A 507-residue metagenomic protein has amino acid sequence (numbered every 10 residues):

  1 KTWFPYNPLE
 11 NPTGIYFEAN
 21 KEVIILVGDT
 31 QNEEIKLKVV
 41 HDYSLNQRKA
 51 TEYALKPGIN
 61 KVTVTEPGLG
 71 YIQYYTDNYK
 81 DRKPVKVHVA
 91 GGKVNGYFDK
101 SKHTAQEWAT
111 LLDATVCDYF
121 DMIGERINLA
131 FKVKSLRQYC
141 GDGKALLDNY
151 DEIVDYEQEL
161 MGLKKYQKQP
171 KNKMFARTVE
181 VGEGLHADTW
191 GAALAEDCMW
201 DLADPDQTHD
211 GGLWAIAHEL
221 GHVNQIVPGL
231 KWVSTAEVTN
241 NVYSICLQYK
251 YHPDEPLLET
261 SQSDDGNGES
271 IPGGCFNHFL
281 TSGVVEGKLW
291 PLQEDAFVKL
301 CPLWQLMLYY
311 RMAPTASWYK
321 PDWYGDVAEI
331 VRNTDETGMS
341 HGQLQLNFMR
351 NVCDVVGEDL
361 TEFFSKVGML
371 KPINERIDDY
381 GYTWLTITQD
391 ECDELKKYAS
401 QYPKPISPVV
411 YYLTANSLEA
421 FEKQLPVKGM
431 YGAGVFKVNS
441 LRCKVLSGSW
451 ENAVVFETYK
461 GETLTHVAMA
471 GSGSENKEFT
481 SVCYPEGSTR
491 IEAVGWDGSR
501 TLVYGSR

Functional and structural regions predicted by a protein language model:
K1-Y97, N439-R507: Beta-strand-enriched, solvent-exposed domains that form extended recognition/catalytic surfaces
W3-L9, E52-L55, K100-A114, Q343-N347: Short linear interaction motifs
N20, R126, E159-Q167, H252 (+4 more regions): Glycine-centered secondary-structure boundary/capping sites
T30-N32, C140-L147, G342, D354: Generic detection of long, well-ordered alpha-helical segments
V87-D121: Low-complexity, Pro/Ser/Thr- and charge-rich linker/hinge segments at domain boundaries
W108-L111, D118-M312, Y324-V327, F348: Catalytic cores of extracellular degradative/oxidative enzymes
D254-T361, K366, L370-Y382, I387 (+2 more regions): Long, well-structured alpha-helical subdomains associated with metal-dependent extracellular/ecto-lumenal hydrolases
H341-S506: Beta/coil-rich, acidic/histidine-enriched accessory regions frequently appended to metallopeptidases
